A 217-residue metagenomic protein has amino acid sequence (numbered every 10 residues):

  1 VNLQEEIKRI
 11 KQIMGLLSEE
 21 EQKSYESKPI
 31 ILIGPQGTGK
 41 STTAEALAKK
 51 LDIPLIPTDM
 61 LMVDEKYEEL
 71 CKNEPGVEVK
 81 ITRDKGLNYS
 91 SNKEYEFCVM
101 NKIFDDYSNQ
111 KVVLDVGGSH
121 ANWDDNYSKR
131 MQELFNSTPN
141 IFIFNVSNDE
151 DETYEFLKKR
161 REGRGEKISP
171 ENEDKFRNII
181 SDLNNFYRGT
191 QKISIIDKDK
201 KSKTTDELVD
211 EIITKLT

Functional and structural regions predicted by a protein language model:
V1-K23, Y187: Intrinsically disordered, compositionally biased, charge-dense segments
K23-Y25, A46, K50, Q110-K111 (+1 more regions): NTP-dependent small-molecule kinase module
L32: Hydrophobic anchor at the beta1->P-loop junction of P-loop NTPases
P35: P-loop (Walker A) phosphate-binding loop of NTP-binding proteins
K40: Conserved lysine of the Walker
T43: Hydrophobic positions on the alpha1 helix immediately C-terminal to the Walker A/P-loop
M60-Y127: ATP-dependent small-molecule kinase phosphotransfer cores that center on conserved nucleotide phosphate-binding segments
F135-F186: A glycine- and Lys/Arg-enriched "phosphate-lid" helix/loop adjacent to the NTP-binding pocket of small-molecule kinases
